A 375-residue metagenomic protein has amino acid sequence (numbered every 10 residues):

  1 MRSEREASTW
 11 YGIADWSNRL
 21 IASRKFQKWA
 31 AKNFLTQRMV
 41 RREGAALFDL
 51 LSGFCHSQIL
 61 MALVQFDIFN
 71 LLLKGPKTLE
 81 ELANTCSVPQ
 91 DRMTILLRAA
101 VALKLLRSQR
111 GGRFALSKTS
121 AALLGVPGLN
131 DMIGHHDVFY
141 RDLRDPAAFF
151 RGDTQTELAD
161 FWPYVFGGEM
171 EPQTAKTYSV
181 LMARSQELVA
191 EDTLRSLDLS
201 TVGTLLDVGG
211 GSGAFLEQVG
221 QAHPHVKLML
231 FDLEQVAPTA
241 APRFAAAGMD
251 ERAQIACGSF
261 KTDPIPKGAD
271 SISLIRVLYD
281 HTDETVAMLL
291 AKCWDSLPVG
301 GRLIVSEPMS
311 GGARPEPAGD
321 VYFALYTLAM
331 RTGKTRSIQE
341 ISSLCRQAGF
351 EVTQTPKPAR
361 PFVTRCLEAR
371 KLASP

Functional and structural regions predicted by a protein language model:
M1-K25: Eukaryotic partner-binding/assembly regions in large regulatory complexes
F26-G203: Conserved Class I S-adenosyl-L-methionine-dependent methyltransferase catalytic core
R113-A115, S310-G311, A359-R360: Conserved beta-strand edge residues that scaffold enzyme active sites
V126-P315, F362-R365: Conserved adenosyl
I304-A348, Q354: C-terminal alpha-helical "lid/dimerization" subdomain adjacent to the S-adenosyl-L-methionine
G349-P375: Core SAM-dependent methyltransferase catalytic element
